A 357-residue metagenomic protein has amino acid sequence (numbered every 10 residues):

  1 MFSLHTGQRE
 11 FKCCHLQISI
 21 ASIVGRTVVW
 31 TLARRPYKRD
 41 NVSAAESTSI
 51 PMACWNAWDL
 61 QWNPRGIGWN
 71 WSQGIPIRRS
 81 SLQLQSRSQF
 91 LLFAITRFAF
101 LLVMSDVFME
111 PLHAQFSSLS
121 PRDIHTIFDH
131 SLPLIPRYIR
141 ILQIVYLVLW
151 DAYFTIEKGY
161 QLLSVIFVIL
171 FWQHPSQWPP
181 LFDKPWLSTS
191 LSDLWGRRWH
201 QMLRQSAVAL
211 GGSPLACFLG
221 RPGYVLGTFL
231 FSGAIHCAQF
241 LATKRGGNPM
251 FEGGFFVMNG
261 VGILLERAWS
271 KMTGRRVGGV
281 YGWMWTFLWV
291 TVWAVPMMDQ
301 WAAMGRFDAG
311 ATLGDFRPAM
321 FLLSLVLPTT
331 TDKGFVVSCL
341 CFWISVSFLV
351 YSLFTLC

Functional and structural regions predicted by a protein language model:
M1, S19-V28, I95-F108, L142 (+8 more regions): Hydrophobic alpha-helical cores of multi-pass transmembrane domains in eukaryotic membrane proteins
M1-G7, L288, L356: The feature represents the membrane-entry module of six-transmembrane cation channels
F2-L16, E110-V145, F218-P222, C237-G253 (+2 more regions): Membrane-lumen (extracellular) interface motif
S3-T6, V24-R35, L265-S270, P296-M297 (+1 more regions): Juxtamembrane membrane-interface segments at transmembrane alpha-helix termini
G7-Y160, I169, T189: Intramembrane catalytic core of multi-pass membrane enzymes that act on lipidic substrates
G68-Q85, F90-P121, G196-G220, H236-N248 (+4 more regions): Generic hydrophobic segment detector
S164-F240, R276-C357: Membrane-interfacial catalytic/cofactor-binding modules of polytopic membrane enzymes
